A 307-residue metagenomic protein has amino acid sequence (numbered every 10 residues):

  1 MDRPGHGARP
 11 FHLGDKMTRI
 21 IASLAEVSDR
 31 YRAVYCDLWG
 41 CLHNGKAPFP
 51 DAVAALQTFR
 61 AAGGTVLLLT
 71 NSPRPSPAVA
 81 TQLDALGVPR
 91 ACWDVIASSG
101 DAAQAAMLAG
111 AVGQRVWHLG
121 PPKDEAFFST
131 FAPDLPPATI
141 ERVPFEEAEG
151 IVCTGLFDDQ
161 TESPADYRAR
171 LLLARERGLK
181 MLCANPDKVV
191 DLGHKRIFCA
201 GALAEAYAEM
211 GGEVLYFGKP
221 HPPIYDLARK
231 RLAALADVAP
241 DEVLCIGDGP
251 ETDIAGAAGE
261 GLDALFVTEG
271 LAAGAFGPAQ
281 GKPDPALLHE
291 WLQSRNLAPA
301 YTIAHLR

Functional and structural regions predicted by a protein language model:
D2, H6, H12-D15: Intrinsic-disorder-associated, low-complexity terminal segments enriched in Asp/Asn/His/Tyr and depleted of Lys/Arg
H12-C36, H43-A61, S72, P77-A97 (+1 more regions): Asp-based, Mg2+/Mn2+-dependent phosphohydrolase catalytic module
